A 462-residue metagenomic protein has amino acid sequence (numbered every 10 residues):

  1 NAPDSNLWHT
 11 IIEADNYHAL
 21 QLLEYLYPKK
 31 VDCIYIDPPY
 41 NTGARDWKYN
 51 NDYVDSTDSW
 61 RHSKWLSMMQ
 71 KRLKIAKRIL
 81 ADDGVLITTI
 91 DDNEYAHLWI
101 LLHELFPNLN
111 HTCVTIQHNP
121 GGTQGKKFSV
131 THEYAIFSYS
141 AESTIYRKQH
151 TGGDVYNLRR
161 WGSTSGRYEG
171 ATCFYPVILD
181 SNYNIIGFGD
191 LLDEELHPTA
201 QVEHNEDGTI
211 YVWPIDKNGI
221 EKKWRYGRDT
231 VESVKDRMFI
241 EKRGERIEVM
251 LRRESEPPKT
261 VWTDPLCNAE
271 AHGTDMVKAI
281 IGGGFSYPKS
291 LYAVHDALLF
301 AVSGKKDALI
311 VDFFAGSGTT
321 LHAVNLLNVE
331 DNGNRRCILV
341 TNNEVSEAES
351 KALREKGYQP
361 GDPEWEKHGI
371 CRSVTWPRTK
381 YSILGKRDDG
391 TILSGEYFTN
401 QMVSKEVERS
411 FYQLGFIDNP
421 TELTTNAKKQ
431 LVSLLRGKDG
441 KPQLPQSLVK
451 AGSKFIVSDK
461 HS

Functional and structural regions predicted by a protein language model:
A2-D46: Conserved helicase NTPase motor core
P3, W8-H9, E24-P28, D32 (+7 more regions): Accessory, often C-terminal, charged low-complexity segments
H18, Y40, E94, A315 (+1 more regions): Short, glycine/acidic-enriched loop or turn micro-motifs at the edges of active sites
K29-W47, L102, I310-V324: Conserved proline-anchored active-site loop of SAM-dependent methyltransferases that bridges a beta-strand
T42-Y49, A269-G273, S346-S350: Short acidic/His/Gly/Ser-rich catalytic and metal-binding motifs that mark active-site loops of diverse hydrolases
A44-W60: Aromatic- and acidic-residue-enriched carbohydrate-binding clefts of CAZyme catalytic domains
G84-T88: Conserved beta-strand signature within the Rossmann-like core of class I S-adenosyl-L-methionine
I280-Y292: Conserved SAM-binding loop and adjacent beta-strand
